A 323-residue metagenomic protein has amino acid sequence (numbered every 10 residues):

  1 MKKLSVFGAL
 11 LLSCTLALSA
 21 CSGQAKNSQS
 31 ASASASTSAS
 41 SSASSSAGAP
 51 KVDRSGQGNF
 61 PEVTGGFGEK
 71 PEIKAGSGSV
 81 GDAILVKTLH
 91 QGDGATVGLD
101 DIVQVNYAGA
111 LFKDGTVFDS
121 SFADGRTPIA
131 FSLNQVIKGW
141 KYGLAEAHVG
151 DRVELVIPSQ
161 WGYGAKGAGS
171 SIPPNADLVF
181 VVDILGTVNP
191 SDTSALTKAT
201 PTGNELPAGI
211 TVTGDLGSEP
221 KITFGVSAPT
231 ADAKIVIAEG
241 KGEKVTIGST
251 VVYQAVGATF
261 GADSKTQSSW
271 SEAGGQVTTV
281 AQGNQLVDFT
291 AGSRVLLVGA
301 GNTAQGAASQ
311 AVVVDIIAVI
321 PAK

Functional and structural regions predicted by a protein language model:
K2-K323: Cross-family detector of peptidyl-prolyl cis-trans isomerase
